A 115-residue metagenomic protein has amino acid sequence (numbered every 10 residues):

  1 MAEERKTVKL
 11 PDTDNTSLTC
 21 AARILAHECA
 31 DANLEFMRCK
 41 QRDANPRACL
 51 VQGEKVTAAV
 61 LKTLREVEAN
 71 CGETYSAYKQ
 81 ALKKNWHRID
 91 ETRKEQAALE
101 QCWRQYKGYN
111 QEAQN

Functional and structural regions predicted by a protein language model:
M1-N115: Mitochondrial intermembrane space
